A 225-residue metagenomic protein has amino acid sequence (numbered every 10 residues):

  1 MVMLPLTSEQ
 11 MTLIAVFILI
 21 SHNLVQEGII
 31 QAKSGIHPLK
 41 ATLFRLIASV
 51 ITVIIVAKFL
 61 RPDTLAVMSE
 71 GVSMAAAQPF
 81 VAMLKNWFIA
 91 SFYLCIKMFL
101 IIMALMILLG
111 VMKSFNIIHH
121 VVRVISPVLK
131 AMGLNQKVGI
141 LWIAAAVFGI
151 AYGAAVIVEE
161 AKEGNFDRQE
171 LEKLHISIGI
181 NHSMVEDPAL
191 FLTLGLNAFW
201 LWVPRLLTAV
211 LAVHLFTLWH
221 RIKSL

Functional and structural regions predicted by a protein language model:
M1, P38-A48, N86-I89, F115-S126 (+2 more regions): Hydrophobic alpha-helical transmembrane segments
M1-S34, M132-F191: Alpha-helical membrane segments and immediately flanking helix-loop junctions that form or couple to the substrate/ion
L4-S8, L19, G28-M74, A189-L225: Juxtamembrane and boundary regions of transmembrane helices in multi-pass small-molecule transporters and channels
F17, L43, S91-C95, L108-M112 (+3 more regions): Hydrophobic alpha-helical transmembrane segments of multi-pass membrane proteins
V25, I29, M103-I107, M112 (+4 more regions): Transmembrane alpha-helix boundary/anchor motif
L46-L129, L207, L211, S224-L225: Selected transmembrane alpha-helices and immediately adjacent juxtamembrane segments of polytopic inner-membrane
